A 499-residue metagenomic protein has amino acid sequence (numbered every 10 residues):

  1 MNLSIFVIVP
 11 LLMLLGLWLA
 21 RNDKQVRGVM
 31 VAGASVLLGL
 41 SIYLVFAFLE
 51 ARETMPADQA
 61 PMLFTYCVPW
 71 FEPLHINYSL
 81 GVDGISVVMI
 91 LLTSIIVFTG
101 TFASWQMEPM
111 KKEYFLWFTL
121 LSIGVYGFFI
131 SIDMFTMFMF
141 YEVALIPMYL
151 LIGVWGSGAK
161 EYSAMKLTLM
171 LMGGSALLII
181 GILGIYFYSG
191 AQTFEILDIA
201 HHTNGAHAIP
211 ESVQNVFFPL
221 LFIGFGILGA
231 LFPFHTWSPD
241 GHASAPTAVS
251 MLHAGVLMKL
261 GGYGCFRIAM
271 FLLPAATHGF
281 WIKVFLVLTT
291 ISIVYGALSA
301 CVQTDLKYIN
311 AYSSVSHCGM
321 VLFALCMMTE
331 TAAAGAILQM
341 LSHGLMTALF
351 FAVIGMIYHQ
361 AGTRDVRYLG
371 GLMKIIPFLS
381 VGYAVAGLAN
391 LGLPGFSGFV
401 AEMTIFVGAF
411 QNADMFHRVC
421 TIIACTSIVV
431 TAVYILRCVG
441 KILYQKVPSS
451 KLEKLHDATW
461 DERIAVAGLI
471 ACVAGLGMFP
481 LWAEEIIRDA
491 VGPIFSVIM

Functional and structural regions predicted by a protein language model:
M1-N2, L17-F102, Q106-L116, Q192-T193 (+2 more regions): Transmembrane helix-loop-helix hairpins at membrane boundaries of multipass inner-membrane proteins
N2-L3, L252-K259, E462-V466: Select subsegments of transmembrane alpha-helices in polytopic membrane proteins, especially boundary-proximal
S4-L19, V31-F46, I90-S104, L121-I123 (+5 more regions): Central hydrophobic cores of alpha-helical transmembrane segments in multi-pass inner-membrane proteins across all
D23-S35, Y162-G174, I376-V381, T459-G468: Alpha-helical transmembrane segments and their helix-start/interface "positive-inside/aromatic belt" motifs in integral
A32-E50, L171-L183, L379, Y383-L391 (+2 more regions): Hydrophobic alpha-helical membrane-insertion segments
T99-W105, I123-F135, Y149-K441: Hydrophobic transmembrane alpha-helices and their helix-loop junctions in integral membrane proteins
E142: Short phosphate-coordinating micro-motif centered on Lys-Gly-acidic
I376-F378, I435-M499: Cytoplasmic/organellar membrane-interface segments at the starts of transmembrane helices in multi-pass inner-membrane
